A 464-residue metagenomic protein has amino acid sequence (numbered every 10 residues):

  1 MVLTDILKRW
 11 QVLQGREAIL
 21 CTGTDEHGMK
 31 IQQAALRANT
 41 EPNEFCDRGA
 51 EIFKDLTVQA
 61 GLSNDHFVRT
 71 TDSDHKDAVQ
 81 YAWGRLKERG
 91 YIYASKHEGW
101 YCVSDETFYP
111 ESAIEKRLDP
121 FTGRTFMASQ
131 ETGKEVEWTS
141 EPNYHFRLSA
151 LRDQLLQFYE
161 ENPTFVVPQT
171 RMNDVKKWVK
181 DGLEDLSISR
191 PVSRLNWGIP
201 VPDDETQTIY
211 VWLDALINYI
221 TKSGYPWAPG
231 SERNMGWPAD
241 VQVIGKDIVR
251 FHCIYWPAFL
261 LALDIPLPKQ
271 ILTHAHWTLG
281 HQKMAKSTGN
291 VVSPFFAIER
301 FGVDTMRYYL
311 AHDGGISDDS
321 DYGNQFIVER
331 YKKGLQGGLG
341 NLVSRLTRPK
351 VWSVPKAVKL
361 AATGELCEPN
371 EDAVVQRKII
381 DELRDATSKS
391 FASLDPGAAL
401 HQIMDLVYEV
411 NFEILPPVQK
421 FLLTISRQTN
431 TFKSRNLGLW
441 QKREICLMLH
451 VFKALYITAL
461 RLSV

Functional and structural regions predicted by a protein language model:
M1-T164: N-terminal, positively charged nucleic-acid-binding surface of large information/translation enzymes
M1-T22, D74-A78, E131-W352, H401 (+1 more regions): Structured secondary-structure scaffolds
K8, Q32, K54, W83-G84 (+5 more regions): Short glycine-/small-residue-rich flexible loop motifs, especially phosphate/cofactor-binding loops
Q14-E17, A60-D65, R89-I92, A262-L267 (+4 more regions): Surface-exposed helix-capping loop/turn segments at secondary-structure junctions
G28-A35, L62, S317-Q325, T387 (+1 more regions): A short small-residue
M29, D153, V292-F295, Q325 (+3 more regions): Positions in alpha-helical segments
L56, R85, R89, L186 (+5 more regions): Short alpha-helical functional segments enriched in proximate histidine and acidic residues
F326-V464: Helix-rich, typically C-terminal accessory recognition domains appended to large enzymatic cores
